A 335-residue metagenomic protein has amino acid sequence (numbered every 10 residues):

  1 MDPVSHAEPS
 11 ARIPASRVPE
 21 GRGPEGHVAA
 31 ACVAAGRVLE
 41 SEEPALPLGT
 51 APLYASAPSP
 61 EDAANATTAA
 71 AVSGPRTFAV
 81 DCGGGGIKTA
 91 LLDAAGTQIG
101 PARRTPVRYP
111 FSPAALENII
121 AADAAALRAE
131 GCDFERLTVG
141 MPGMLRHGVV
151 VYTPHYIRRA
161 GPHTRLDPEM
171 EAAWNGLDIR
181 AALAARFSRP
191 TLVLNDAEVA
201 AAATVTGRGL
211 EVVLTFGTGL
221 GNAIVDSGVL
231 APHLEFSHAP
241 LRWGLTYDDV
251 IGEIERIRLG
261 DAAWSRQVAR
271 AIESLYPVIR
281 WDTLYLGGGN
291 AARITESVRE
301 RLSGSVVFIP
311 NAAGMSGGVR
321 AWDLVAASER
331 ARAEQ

Functional and structural regions predicted by a protein language model:
Y54-S56, E61-G74, G176-V213, A321: Conserved phosphate-binding catalytic cores of ATP/NTP-utilizing and phosphoryl-transfer enzymes
T68, V72-A115, R165, V229-I257: Short glycine-rich, Thr/Ser-proximal phosphate-binding strand/loop in the N-terminal lobe of ATP-dependent enzymes
T77-D81, F134-T138, E211-T215, G221 (+1 more regions): Short glycine-aspartate micro-motif
I87-L91, G143, A202, L220-D226: Short beta-strand scaffold segments in enzyme catalytic cores
R103, R108-E135, G244-Q335: Adenine-nucleotide phosphate-binding core of ATP-dependent small-molecule kinases
P110-A121, A125, C132-R136, L145-A203 (+2 more regions): Glycine-rich phosphate-binding loop and adjoining helix at the ATP-binding site of ATP-dependent phosphoryl-transfer
G209-E211, G219-A239: Anionic-ligand binding region
